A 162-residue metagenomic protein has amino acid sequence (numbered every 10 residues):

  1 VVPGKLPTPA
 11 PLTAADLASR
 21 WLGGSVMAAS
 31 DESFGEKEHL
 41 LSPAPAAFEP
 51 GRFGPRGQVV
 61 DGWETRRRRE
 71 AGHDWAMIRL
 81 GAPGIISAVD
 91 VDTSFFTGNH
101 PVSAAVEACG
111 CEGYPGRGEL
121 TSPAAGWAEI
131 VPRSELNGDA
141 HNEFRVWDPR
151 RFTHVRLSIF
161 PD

Functional and structural regions predicted by a protein language model:
V1-W75, I85, F96-D162: Trp- and acidic/polar-enriched beta-sheet ligand-binding modules for extracellular glycan and matrix recognition
L80-A82: A short glycine/threonine-centered beta-strand motif
